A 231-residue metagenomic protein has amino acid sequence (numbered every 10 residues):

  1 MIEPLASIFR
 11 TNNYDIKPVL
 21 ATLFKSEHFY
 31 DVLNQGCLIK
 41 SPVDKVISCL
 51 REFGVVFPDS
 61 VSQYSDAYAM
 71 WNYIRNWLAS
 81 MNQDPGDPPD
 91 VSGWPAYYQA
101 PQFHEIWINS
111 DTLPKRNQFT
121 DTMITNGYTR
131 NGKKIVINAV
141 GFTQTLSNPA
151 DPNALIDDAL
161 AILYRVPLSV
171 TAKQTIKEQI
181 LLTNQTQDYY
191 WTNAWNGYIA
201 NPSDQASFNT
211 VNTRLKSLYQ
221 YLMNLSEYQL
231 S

Functional and structural regions predicted by a protein language model:
M1-N12, P18-S231: Flexible, low-complexity segments enriched for small/polar residues
